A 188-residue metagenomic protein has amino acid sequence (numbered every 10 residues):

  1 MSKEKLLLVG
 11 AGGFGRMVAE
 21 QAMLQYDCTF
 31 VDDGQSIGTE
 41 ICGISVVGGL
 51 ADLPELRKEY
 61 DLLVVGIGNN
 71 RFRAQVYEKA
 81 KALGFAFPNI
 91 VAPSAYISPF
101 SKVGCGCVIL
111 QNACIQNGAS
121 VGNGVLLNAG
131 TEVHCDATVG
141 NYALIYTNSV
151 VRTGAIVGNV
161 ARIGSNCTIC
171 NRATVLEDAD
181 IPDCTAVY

Functional and structural regions predicted by a protein language model:
M1-R57, V160: Hydrophobic, well-ordered beta-alpha structural blocks that scaffold small-molecule cofactor pockets
K3, Y60, D136: Phosphate-coordination loops involved in phosphoryl transfer and adenosine-cofactor binding
G13, R71-F72, K102: Short alpha-helical
E20, P54-K58, Q75-A82, C105 (+3 more regions): Replace "anionic and nucleotidyl ligands
Q25-D27, G43, G84, N148 (+2 more regions): A generic structural signal for alpha->beta connector loops
I37-Y96: Phosphate-bearing ligand-interacting subdomains that bind or position ATP/ADP/UDP/GDP/NAD(P) or nucleotide-linked
N89-Y188: Structural signal for interior beta-strand "rungs" in well-ordered beta-sheet cores of soluble enzyme domains
